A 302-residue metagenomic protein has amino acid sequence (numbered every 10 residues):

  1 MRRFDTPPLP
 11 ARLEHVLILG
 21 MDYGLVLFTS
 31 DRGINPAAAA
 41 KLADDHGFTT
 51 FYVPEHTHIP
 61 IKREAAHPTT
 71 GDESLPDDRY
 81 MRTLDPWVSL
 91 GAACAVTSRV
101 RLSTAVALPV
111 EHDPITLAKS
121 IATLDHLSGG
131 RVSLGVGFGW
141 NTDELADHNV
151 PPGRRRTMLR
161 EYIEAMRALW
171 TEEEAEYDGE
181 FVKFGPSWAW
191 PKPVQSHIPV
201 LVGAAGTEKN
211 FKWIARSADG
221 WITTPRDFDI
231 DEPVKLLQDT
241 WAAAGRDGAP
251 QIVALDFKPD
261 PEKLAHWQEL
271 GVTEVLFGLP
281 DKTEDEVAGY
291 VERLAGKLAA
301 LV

Functional and structural regions predicted by a protein language model:
R2, L9-V302: Active-site-adjacent structural elements that line small-molecule/cofactor binding pockets in enzymes
